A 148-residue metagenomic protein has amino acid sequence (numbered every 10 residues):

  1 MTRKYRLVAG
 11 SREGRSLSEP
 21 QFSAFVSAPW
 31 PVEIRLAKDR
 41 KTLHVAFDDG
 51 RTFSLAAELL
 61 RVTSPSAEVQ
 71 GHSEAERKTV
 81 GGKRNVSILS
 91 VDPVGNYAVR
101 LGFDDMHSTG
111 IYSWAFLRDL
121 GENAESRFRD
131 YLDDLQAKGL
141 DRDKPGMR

Functional and structural regions predicted by a protein language model:
T2-R148: Motif-centric detector for short Cys/His coordination patterns
